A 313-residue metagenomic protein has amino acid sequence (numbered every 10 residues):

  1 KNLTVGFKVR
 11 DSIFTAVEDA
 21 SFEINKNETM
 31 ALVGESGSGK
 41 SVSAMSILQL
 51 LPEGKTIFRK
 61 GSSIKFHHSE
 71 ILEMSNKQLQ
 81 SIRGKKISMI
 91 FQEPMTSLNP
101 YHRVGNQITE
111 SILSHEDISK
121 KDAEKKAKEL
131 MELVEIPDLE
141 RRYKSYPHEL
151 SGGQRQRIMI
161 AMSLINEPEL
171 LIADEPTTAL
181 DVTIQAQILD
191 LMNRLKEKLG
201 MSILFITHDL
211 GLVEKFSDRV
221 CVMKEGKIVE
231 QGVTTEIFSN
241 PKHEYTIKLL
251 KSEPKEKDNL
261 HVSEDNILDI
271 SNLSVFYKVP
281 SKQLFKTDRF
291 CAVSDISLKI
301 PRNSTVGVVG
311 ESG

Functional and structural regions predicted by a protein language model:
F58-E70, G310: Conserved ABC transporter NBD signature motif
E70, D122-R141: Conserved ABC ATPase "signature" region
S145-L150, Q154: Conserved ABC ATPase signature
I165-E169: A short, proline-enriched helix->beta-strand linker immediately N-terminal to the Walker B motif in ABC-type P-loop
V213-K215: A short, surface-exposed alpha-helical micro-motif characterized by mixed small hydrophobic and charged/polar residues
Q231-G232, N240: ABC ATPase "signature
